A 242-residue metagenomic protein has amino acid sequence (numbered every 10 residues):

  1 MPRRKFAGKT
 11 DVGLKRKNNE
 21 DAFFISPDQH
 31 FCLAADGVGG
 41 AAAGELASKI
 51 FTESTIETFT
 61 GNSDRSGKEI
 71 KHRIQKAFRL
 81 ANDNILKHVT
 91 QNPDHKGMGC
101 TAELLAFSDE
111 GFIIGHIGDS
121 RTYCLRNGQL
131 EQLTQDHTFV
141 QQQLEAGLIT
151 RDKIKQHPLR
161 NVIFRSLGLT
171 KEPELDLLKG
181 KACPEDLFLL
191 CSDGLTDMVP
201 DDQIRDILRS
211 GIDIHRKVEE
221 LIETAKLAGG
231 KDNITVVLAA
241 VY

Functional and structural regions predicted by a protein language model:
M1-Y242: PP2C/PPM-type serine/threonine phosphatase catalytic domain
